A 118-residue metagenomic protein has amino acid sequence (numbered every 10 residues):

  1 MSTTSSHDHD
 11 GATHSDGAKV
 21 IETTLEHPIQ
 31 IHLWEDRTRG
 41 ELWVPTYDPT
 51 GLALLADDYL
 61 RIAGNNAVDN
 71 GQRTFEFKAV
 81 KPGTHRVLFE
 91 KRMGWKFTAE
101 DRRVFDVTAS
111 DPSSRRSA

Functional and structural regions predicted by a protein language model:
S2-I31, D36: N-terminal edge beta-strand
Q30, T84-L88: Short, conserved beta-strand segments of beta-strand-rich sandwich/propeller modules, principally
R39, Y47-A63: Short, solvent-exposed loop/linker segments at beta-strand-coil boundaries, enriched for Pro/Gly and Ser/Thr
A67-T74: Aromatic sugar-binding surface patches on proteins that engage polysaccharides or sugar-phosphate polymers
F77-H85: Glycine-centered tight-turn and secondary-structure capping sites
E90-G94: Beta-strand-rich extracellular modules
W95-R102: Beta-sandwich strand segments
A109-A118: Low-complexity, Pro/Ser/Thr- and charge-rich linker/hinge segments at domain boundaries
